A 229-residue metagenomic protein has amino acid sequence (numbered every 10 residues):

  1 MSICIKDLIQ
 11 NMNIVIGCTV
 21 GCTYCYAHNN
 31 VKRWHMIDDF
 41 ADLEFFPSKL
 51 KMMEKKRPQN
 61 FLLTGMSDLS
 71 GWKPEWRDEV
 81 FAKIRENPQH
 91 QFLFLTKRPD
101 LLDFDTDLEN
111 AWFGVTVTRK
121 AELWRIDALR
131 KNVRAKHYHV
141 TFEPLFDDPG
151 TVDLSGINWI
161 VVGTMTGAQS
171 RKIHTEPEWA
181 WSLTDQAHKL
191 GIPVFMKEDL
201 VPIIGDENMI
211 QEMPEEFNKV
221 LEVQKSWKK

Functional and structural regions predicted by a protein language model:
M1-I9, F146, T151-K229: Auxiliary Fe-S-binding modules of radical SAM enzymes
M1-W112, K120-R134, P149-L154: Conserved Radical SAM active-site core
F61-L63, F92-F94, F113-V115, Y138-F142 (+2 more regions): Hydrophobic faces of well-ordered beta-strands that scaffold small-molecule active sites in alpha/beta enzyme cores
S67, R98-D100, V117-R119, P144-F146 (+2 more regions): Active-site-proximal loop/turn and secondary-structure-junction residues that shape catalytic pockets, frequently
W72, F142, E176-P177: Nucleic-acid endo/exonuclease domains
E79-A82, L129-H137, H174-Q186: Long, well-ordered alpha-helical scaffolding segments within enzyme catalytic domains, especially pronounced
E86-F92, R134-H137, T184-V194: Structural alpha-beta junctions
T118, E122, I173-E176: Short capping loops/turns at secondary-structure boundaries
